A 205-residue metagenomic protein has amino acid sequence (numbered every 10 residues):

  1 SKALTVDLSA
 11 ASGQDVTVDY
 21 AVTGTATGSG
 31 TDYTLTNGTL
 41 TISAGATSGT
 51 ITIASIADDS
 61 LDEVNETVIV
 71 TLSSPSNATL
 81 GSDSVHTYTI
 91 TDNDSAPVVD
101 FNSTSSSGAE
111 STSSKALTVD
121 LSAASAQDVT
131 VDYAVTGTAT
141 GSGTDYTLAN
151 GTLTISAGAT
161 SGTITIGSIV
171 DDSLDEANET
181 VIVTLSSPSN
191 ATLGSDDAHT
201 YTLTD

Functional and structural regions predicted by a protein language model:
S1-D205: Short boundary segments that mark the start of a structured unit
